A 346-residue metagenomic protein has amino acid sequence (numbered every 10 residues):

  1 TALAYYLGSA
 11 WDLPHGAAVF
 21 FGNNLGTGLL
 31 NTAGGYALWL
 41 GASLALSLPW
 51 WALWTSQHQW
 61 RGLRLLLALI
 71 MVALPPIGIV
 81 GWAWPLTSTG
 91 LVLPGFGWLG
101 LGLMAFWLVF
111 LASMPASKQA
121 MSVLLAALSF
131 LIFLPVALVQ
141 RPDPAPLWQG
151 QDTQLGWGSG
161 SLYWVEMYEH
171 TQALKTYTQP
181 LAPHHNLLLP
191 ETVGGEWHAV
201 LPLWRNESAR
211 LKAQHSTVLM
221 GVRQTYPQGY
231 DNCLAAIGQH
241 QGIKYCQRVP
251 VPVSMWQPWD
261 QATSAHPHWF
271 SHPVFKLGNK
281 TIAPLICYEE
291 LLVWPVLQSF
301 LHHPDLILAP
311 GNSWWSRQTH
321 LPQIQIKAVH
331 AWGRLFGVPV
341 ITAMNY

Functional and structural regions predicted by a protein language model:
T1-A137, W332, P339, A343-M344: Membrane-embedded alpha-helical bundles of multi-pass enzymes that act on lipidic or dolichyl-linked glycan substrates
S9, L188, L308: Residue-level signal for inorganic ion chemistry
A68-V72, E166-E169, L234: Intrinsically disordered, low-complexity proline/glycine-rich segments
L128-L211, H215-T217: Membrane-interface segments at or immediately adjacent to transmembrane helices that form the boundary between
G194, A199-P202, E207-A213, R223-Y346: Solvent-exposed soluble domains appended to multi-pass membrane proteins
V218-V222: Short beta-strand elements of ligand-binding domains
